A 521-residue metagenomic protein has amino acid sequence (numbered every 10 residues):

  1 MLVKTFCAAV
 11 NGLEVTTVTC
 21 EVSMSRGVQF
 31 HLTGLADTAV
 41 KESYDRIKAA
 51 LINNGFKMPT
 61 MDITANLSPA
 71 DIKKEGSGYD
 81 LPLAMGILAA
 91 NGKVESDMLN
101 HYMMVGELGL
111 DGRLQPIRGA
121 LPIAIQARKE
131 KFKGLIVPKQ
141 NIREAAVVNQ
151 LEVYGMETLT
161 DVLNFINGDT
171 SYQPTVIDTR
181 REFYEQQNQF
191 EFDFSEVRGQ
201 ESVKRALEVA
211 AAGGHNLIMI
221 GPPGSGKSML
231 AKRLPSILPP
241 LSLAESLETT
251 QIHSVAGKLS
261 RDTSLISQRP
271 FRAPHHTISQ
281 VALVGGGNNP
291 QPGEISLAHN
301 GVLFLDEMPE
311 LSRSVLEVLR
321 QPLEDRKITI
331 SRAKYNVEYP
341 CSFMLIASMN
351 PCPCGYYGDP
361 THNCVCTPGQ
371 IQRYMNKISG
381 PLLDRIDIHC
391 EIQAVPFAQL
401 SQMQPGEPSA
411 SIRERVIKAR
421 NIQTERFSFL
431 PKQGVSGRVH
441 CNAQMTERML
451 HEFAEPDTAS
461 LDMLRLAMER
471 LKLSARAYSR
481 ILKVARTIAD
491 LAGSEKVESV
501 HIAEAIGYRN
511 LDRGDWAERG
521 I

Functional and structural regions predicted by a protein language model:
M1-I218, P222-S225, S331, A477-Y478 (+1 more regions): Peripheral, non-AAA+ core regions of ATP-driven protein-machinery
T33, A39-Y44, P59, N66-G76 (+2 more regions): Basic, amphipathic alpha-helical bundle interface domains used for macromolecular binding and assembly
D111, L305-S312, G355: Catalytic P-loop NTPase motifs of RecA-like helicase/translocase cores
T170-V209, G213, P240-I295: P-loop NTPase nucleotide-binding/switch module
M219-S260, D325: Walker A/P-loop
G221, G285, E307: The Walker A (P-loop) glycine that initiates the GxxxxGKT/S ATP-binding motif of P-loop NTPases
N300, D306-E307, V318: Walker B catalytic acidic pair
